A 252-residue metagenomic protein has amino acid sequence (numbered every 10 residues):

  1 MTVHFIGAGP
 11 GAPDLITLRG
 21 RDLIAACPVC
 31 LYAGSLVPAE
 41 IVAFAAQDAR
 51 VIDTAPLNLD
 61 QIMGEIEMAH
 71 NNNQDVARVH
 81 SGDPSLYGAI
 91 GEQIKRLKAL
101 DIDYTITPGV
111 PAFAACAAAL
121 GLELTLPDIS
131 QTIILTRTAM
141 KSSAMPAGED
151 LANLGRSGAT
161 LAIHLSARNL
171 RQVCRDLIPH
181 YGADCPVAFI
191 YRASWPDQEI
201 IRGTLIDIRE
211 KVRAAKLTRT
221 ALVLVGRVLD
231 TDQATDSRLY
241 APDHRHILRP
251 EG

Functional and structural regions predicted by a protein language model:
M1, A12, D83-S157, E199-R202: Class I SAM-dependent methyltransferase SAM-binding "motif I" and its flanking Rossmann-like core
M1-V110, A115: Class I S-adenosyl-L-methionine
T2-F5, Q61, N72-V76, T132 (+1 more regions): A contiguous loop/helix-start segment that scaffolds small-molecule binding in enzyme catalytic cores
L15-G20, P38-A39, M63-E65, G121-L122 (+3 more regions): A generic local structural motif
R21, A43, M68, L124-L126 (+3 more regions): Short secondary-structure boundary/capping segments
A26-C27, R96-D103, P127, I208-L217: Structural recognition of alpha->loop->beta junctions
